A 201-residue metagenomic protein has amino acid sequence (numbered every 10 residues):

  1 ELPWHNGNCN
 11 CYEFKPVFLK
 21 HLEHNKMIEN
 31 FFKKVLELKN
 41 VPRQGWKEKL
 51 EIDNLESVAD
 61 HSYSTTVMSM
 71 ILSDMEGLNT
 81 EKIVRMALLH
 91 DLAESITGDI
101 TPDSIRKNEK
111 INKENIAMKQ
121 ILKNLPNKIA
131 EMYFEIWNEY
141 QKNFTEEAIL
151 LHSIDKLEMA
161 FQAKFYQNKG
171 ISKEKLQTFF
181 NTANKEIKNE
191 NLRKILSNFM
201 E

Functional and structural regions predicted by a protein language model:
C9-C11: Cysteine-centered motifs
F18-E201: Alpha-helical, largely C-terminal catalytic domains that coordinate divalent metal ions via clustered Asp/Glu/His
